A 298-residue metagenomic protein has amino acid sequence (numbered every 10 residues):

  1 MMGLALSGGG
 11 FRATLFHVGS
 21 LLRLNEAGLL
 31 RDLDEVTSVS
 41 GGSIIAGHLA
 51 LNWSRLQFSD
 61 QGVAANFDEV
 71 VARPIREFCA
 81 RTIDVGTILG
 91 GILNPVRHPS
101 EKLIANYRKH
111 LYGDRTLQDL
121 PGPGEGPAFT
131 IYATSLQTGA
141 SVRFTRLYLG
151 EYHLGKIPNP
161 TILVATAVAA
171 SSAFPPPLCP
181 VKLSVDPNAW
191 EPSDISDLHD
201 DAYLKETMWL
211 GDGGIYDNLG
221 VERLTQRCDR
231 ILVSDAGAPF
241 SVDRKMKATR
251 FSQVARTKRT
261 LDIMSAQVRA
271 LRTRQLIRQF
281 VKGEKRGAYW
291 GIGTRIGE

Functional and structural regions predicted by a protein language model:
G3, E35-S38, Y132, L210 (+1 more regions): Structural recognition of the beta-strand scaffold that forms the well-ordered cores of secreted hydrolase catalytic
G3-A5, G10-E101, T145-R146, K245: Patatin-like phospholipase
G10-T14, S43-A46, T138-A140, D217-L219 (+2 more regions): Flexible loop/turn segments at secondary-structure boundaries
R12, C79-A80, D84-G90, N94 (+1 more regions): Active-site gating loop/helix substructures
G42, N52, S135-Q137, G150 (+3 more regions): Short loop/turn segments at secondary-structure transitions that flank enzyme active sites
R55-E69, S241-R286: Acidic, Ser/Thr-rich peripheral helices and adjacent loops at domain boundaries
K102-G126, T130, R143: Conserved N-terminal structural segment that caps and organizes enzyme catalytic cores in eukaryotes
L210, I215-N218, R223-D229, A236-S241 (+1 more regions): C-terminal helical/tail subdomains of lipid-metabolizing enzymes
